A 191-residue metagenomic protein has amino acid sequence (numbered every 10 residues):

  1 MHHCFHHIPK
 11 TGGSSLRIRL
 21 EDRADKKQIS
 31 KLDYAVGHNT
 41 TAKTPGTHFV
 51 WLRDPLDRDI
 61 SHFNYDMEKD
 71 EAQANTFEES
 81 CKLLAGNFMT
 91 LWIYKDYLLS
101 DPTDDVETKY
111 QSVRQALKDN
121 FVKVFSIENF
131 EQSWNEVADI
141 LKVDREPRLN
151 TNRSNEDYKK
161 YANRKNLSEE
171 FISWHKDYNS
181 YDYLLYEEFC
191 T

Functional and structural regions predicted by a protein language model:
M1-T191: Membrane-interface amphipathic segments in extracytoplasmic regions
